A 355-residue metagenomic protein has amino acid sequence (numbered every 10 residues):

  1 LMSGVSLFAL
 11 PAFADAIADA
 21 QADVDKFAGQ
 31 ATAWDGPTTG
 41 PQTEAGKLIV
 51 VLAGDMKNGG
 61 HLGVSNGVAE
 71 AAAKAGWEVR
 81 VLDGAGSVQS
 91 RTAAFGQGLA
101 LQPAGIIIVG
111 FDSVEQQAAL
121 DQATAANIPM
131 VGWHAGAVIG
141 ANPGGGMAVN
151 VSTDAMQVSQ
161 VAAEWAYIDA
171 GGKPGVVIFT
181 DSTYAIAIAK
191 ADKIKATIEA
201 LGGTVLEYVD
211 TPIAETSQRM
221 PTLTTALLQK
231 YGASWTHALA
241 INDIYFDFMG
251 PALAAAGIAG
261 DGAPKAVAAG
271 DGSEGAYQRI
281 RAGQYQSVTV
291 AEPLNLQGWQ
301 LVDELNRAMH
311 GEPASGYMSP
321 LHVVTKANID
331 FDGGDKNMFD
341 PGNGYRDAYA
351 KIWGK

Functional and structural regions predicted by a protein language model:
F8-A14: Sec/Tat signal peptide C-region and signal peptidase I cleavage site
D15-K47, P293, Q297-K355: Hinge/cleft segment of the Venus flytrap/periplasmic-binding protein
I17-G67, A71, A75, R80-A93 (+5 more regions): Extracytoplasmic "Venus flytrap"
K47, A75-E78, L101-G105, A125-M130 (+6 more regions): Loop/turn elements at helix/coil->beta-strand transitions in domains of secreted/extracellular proteins
I49-V50, G54-N58, V68-E70, Q157-D210 (+3 more regions): An alpha-beta-alpha
R80-S90, Y208-R219: Short beta->alpha junction loops
I108-A125, I194, I213-R279: Hydrophobic alpha-helical
V114, A118-Q157, S273-A282, Q286: Flexible loop/hinge segments that line or gate small-molecule binding clefts
